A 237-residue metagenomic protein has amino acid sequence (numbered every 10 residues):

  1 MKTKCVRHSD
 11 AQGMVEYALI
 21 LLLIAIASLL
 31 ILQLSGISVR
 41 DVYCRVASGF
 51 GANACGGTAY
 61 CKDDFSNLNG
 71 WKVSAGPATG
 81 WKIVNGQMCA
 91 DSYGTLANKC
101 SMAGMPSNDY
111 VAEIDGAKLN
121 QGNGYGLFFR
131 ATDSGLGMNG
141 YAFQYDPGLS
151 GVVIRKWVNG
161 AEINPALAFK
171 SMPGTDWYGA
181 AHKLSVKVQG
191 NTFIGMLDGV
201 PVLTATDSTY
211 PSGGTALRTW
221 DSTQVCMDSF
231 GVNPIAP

Functional and structural regions predicted by a protein language model:
M1-D10: N-terminal leader/signal peptides at the extreme start of proteins
D10-Q33: N-terminal single-pass transmembrane signal-anchor helix
A54-G76, D228: Extracellular carbohydrate-recognition regions
F65, A112-I114, Y178-Q189, F193-G195: Short tryptophan-centered beta-strand motifs in secreted/extracellular beta-sheet-rich domains of glycan-recognition
T79-N98, G213, R218: Short carbohydrate-recognition loop motifs
S92-A161, A236: Secretory/extracellular carbohydrate-interaction modules and structurally similar beta-sandwich "look-alikes"
G160-K183: Short, aromatic/His-centered strand-loop micro-motif at the edge of beta-sheets
L197-A216: Short, solvent-exposed beta-strand-to-loop segments that form ligand-recognition rims of beta-rich domains
